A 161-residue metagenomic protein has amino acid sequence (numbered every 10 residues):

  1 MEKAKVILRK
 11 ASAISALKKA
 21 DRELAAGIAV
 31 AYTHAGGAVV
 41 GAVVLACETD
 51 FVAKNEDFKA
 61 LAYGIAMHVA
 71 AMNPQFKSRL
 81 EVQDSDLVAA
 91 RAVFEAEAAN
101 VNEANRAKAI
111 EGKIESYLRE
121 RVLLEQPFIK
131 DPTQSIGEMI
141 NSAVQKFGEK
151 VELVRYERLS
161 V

Functional and structural regions predicted by a protein language model:
M1-V161: N-terminal assembly/interaction segments in proteins that build large macromolecular machines
